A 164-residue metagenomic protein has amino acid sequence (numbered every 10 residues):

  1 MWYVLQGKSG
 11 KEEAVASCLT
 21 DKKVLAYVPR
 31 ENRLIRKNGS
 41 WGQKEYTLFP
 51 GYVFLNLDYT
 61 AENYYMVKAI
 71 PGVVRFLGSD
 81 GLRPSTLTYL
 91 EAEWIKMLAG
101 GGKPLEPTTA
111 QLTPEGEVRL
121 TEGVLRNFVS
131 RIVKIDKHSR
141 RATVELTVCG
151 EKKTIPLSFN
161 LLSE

Functional and structural regions predicted by a protein language model:
M1-R119, K134, T143-E164: Acidic-enriched and Gly/Ser
F49, T121-V129: Short coil-to-beta-strand transition motifs
G123-L125, I135-R140: Short, conserved beta-turn/loop elements at beta-strand boundaries and strand-helix junctions
N127-V129, S139, E151-K153: Terminal RNA-binding accessory module
